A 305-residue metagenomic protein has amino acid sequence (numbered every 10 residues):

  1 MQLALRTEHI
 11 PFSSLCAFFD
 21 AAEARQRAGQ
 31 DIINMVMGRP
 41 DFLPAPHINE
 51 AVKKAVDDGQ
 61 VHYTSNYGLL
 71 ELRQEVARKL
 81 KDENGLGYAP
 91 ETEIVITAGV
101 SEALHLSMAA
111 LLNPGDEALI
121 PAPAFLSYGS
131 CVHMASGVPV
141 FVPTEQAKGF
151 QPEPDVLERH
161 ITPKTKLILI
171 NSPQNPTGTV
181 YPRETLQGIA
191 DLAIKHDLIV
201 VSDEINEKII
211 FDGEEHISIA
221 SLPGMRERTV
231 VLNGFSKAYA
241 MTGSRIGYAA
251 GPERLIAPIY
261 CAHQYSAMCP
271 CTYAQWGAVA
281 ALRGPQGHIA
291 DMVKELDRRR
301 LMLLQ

Functional and structural regions predicted by a protein language model:
Q2-A98, L106, A281-G284, M302: N-terminal small-domain helix-loop-helix segment of the aminotransferase-like
R25-A28, A135, K195-H196: Helix C-cap/helix->beta junction micro-motif
Y88-I94, P114-E117, K164, R226-T229: Short acidic capping loops at alpha-helix termini that bridge into adjacent secondary structure
A110-V132: Conserved PLP-anchoring active-site segment centered on the Schiff-base-forming lysine
D116, G137, K195-I199, M225-E227: A short helix->loop->beta-strand "cap" motif at the edges of active sites that frequently abuts
M134-V140: A short helix-loop-beta submotif of the ANL/AMP-binding
V140, T144-D212: Active-site phosphate-binding strand-loop segment of PLP-dependent enzymes
L222, R226-D297, L301: Conserved core segment of the aminotransferase class I/II
